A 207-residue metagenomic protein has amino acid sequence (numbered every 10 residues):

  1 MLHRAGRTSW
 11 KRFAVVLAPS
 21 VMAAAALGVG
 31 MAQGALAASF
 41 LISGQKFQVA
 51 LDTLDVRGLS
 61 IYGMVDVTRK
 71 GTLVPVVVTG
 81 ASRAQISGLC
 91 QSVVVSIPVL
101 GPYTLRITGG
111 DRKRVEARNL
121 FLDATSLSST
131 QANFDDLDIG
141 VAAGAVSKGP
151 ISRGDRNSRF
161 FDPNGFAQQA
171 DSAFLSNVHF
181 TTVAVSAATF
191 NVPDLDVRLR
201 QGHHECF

Functional and structural regions predicted by a protein language model:
M1-K11: Terminal targeting segments of Actinobacterial cell-envelope proteins
H3, L17-A18, F47, V192: Aromatic-enriched hydrophobic runs in primary sequence
R12-M31: Hydrophobic membrane-insertion alpha-helices, especially the h-region of bacterial N-terminal signal peptides
A26-F207: Extended, solvent-exposed, non-transmembrane regions
